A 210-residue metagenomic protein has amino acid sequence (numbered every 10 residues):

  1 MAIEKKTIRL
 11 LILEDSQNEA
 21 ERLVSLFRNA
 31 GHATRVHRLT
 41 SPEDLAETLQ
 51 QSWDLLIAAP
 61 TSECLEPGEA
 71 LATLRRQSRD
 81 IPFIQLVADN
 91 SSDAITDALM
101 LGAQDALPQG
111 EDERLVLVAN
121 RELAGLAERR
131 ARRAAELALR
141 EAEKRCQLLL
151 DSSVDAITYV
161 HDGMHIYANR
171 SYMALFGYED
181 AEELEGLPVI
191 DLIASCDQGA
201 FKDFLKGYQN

Functional and structural regions predicted by a protein language model:
A2-K6, E21-S25, D97-M100, A138-G163 (+2 more regions): PAS/LOV and related PAS-like sensory modules
K6-N18, L23-F27, V36-R38, L56: Conserved acidic segment of CheY-like receiver
L11, L56-I57, D80-S92: A short, hydrophobic beta-strand element within the central beta-sheet of small alpha/beta folds
E21, A46-E47, D93-T96, L117 (+1 more regions): Alpha-helical elements of the RecA-like P-loop NTPase motor core of helicases
L26, E111-R129: Receiver (REC) domain switch/output surface
F27-A46, Q50, T61-D80, L101-G102 (+2 more regions): PAS/LOV-family and closely related PAS-like sensory domains
S91-Q104: As written
R121-A124, E128-A131, A135-A138, A142 (+1 more regions): Amphipathic coiled-coil signal-transmission "stalk" helices
